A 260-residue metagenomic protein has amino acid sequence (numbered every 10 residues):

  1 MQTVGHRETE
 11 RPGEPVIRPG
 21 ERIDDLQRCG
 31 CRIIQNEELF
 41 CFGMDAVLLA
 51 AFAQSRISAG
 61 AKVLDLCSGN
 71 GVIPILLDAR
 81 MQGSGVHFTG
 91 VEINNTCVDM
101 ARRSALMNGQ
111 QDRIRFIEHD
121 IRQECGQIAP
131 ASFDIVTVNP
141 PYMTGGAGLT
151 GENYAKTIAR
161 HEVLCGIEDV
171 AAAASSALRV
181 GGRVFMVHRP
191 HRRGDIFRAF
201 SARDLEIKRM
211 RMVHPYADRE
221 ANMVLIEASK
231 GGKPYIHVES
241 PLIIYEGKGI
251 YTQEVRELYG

Functional and structural regions predicted by a protein language model:
M1-E21: N-terminal auxiliary segments of SAM/dcSAM-dependent transferases
E14-I57: Class I SAM-dependent transferase core
I34, T89, R115-I117, K208-R211: General small-molecule cofactor/ligand-binding pocket signal
Q35, E220-G260: SAM/dcSAM-binding transferase cores
E38, L164-A221: Conserved Class I SAM-dependent methyltransferase catalytic core
L49, N139, V170, A228: Residue-level signal for inorganic ion chemistry
A51-L149: Conserved SAM/SAH cofactor-binding pocket of Class I
P140-D169: Mobile active-site "lid"/loop adjacent to the S-adenosyl-L-methionine
